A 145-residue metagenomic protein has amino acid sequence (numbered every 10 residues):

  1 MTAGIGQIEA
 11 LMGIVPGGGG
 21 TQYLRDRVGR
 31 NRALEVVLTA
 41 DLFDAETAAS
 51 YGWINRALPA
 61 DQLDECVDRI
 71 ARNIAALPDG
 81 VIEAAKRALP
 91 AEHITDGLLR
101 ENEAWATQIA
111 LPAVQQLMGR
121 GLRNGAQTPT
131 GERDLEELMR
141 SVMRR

Functional and structural regions predicted by a protein language model:
M1-G80: Crotonase-fold acyl-CoA enzyme core
A40, D44-A45, E65, A76-R145: C-terminal alpha-helix plus adjacent terminal tail
